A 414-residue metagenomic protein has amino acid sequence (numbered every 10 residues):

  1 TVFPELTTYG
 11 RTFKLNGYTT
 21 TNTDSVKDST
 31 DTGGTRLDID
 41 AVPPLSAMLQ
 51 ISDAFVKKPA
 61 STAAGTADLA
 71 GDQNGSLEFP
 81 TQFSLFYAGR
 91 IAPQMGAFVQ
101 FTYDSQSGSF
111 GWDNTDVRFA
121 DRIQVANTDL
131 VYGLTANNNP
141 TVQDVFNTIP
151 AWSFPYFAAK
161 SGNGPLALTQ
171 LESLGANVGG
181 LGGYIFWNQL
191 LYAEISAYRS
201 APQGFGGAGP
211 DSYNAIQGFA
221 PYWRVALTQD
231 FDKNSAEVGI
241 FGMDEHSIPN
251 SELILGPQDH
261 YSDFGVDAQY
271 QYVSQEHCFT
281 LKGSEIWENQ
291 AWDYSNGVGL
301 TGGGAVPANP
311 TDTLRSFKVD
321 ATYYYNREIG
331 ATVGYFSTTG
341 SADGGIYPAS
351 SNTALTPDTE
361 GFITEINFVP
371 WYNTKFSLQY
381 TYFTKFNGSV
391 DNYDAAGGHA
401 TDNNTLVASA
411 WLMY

Functional and structural regions predicted by a protein language model:
T1-V2: The canonical Cys-X-X-Cys-His
T7, D40-T66, A70-Q203, Q217-K233 (+6 more regions): Outer membrane beta-barrel
L15-L45: Short Fe-S-cluster ligation motifs
D40-V42, S76-P80, G108-W112, E172-A176 (+6 more regions): Transmembrane beta-barrel outer-membrane domains
K57-T66, S109-T115, V145-A151, G204-Y213 (+5 more regions): Outer-membrane beta-barrel translocator domains and adjoining extracellular loop/strand segments of Gram-negative
A201-I254, Q258-D259: Loop-centered beta-sheet repeat module
K233-T364, F368, Y380: Detector for outer-membrane/organellar transmembrane beta-barrel domains, recognizing the amphipathic beta-strand
F368, T374, A400-Y414: Outer-membrane beta-barrel "beta-signal"
